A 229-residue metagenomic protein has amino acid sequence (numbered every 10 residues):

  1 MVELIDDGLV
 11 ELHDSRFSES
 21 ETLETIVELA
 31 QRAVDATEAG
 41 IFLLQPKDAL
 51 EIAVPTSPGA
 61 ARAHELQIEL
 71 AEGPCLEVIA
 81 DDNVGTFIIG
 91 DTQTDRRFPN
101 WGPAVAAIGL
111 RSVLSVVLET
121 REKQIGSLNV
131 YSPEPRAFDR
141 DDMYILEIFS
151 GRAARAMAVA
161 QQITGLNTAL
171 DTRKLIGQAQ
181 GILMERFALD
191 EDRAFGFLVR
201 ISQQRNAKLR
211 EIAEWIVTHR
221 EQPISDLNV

Functional and structural regions predicted by a protein language model:
M1-A53, R62-L66, E72, R205-K208 (+3 more regions): Helix-loop-beta substructure at the N-terminus of cytosolic sensory domains that couple signal/ligand detection
E38, G102, S115, S127: Short hydrophobic/aromatic beta-strand element in the GNAT-like acyltransferase core that lines or flanks the acyl-donor
L44, A60-R97, A106-R111: Regulatory sensory and allosteric helical modules in signal-transduction proteins and certain transcription factors
S112-E119: Short hydrophobic beta-strand micro-motif common in sensory/regulatory domains
S127-R136, D141: Short beta-strand-to-loop transition segments that serve as allosteric relay/switch motifs in sensory/regulatory domains
M143, E147-A154: Allosteric cytosolic regulatory segments
Q162-V229: Signal-transducing coiled-coil/dimerization helices and immediately adjacent hinge/linker segments that couple sensory
